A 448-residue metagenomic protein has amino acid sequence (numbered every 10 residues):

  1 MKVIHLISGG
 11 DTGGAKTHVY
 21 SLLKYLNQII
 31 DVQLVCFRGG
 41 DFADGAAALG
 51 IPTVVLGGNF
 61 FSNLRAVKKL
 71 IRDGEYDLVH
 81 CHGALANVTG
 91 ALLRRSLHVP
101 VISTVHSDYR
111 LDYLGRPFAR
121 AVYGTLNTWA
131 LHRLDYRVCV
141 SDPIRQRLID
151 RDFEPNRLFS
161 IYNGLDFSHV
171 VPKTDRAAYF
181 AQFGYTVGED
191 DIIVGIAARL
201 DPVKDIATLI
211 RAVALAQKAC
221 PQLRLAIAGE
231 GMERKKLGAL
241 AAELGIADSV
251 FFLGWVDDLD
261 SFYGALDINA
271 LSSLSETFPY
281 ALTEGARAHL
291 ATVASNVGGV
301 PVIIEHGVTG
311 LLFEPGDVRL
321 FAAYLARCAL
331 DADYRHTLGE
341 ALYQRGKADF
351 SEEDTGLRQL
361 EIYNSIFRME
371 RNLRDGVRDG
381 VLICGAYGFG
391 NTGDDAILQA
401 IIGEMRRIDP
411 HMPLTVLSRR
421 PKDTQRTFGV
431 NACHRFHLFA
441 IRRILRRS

Functional and structural regions predicted by a protein language model:
H5-F61, I144-R147, M412-N431: N-terminal strand-loop element at the rim of the active site of nucleotide-sugar-dependent glycosyltransferases
G13-K24, I192, I196-K218, I227 (+5 more regions): A conserved mid-protein helix/loop that constitutes part of the nucleotide-sugar donor-binding site
V35, A291-A294, I304: Short hydrophobic beta-strand element within catalytic cores of glycosyltransferases and related nucleotide-activated
C81-N87, V105: Short His-centered aromatic/hydrophobic patch
H132-S160, L165-H169: A short, active-site helix/loop in glycosyltransferases that binds the activated sugar's phosphate group
V170-V187, M369-E370: A short helix/loop element that forms part of the nucleotide-sugar donor recognition site in Leloir-type
W255, L274: Aromatic "clamp/platform" in nucleotide-sugar-dependent glycosyltransferases that forms part of the donor/acceptor
H306-G307, L311-V318, R327-A332: Conserved acidic donor-binding segment of nucleotide-sugar-dependent glycosyltransferases
